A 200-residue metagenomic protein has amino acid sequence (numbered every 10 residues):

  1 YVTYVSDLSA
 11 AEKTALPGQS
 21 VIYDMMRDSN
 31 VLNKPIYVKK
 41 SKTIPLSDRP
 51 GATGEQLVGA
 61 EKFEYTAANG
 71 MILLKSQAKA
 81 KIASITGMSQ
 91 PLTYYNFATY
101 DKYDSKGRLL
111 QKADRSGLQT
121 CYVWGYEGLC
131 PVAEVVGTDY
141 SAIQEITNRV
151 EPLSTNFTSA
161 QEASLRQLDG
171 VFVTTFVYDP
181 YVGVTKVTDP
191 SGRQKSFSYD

Functional and structural regions predicted by a protein language model:
Y1-D114, L118-D189, R193-D200: Beta-strand elements of repeat-based all-beta scaffolds
